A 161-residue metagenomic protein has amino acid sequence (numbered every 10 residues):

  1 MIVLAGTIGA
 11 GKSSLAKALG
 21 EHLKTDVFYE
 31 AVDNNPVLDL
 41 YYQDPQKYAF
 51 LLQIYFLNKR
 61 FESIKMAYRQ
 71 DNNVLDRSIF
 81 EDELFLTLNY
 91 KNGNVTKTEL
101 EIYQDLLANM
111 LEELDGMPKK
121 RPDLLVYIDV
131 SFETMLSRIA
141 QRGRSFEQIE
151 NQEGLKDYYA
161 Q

Functional and structural regions predicted by a protein language model:
L4: Hydrophobic anchor at the beta1->P-loop junction of P-loop NTPases
T7: P-loop (Walker A) phosphate-binding loop of NTP-binding proteins
K12: Conserved lysine of the Walker
L15, L19: Hydrophobic positions on the alpha1 helix immediately C-terminal to the Walker A/P-loop
E21-R60: Conserved substrate/cofactor phosphate-moiety recognition/catalytic segment in nucleotide-dependent phosphotransferases
V32-N34, I79-F80, V130-M135: Conserved nucleotide-binding/hydrolysis micro-motifs of P-loop NTPases
L57-N73, N109-G116: Short amphipathic alpha-helices and their capping/turn segments at secondary-structure boundaries
F85-A160: A glycine- and Lys/Arg-enriched "phosphate-lid" helix/loop adjacent to the NTP-binding pocket of small-molecule kinases
